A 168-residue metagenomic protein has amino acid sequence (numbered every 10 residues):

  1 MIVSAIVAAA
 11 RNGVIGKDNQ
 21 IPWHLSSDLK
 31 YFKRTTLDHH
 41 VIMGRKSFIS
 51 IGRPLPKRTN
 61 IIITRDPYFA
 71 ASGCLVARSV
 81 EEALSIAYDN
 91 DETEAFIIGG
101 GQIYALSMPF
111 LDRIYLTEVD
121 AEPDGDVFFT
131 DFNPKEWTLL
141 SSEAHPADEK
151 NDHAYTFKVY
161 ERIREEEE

Functional and structural regions predicted by a protein language model:
M1-S4: Extreme N-terminal starter segment of soluble prokaryotic enzymes
V7-E168: Flexible, gly/pro- and Lys/Arg-enriched active-site loops
